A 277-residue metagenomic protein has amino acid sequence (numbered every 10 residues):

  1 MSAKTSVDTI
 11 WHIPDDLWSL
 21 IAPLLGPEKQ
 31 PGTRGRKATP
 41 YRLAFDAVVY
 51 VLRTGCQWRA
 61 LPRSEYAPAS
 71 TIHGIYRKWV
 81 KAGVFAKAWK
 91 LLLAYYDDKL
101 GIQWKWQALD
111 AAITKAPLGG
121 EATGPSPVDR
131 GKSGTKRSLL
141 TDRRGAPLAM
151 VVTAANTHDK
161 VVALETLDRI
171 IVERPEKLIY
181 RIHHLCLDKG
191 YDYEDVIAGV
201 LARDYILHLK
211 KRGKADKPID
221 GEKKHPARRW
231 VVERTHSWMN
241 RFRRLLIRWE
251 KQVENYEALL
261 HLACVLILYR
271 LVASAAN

Functional and structural regions predicted by a protein language model:
M1-N277: Short alpha-helical elements
